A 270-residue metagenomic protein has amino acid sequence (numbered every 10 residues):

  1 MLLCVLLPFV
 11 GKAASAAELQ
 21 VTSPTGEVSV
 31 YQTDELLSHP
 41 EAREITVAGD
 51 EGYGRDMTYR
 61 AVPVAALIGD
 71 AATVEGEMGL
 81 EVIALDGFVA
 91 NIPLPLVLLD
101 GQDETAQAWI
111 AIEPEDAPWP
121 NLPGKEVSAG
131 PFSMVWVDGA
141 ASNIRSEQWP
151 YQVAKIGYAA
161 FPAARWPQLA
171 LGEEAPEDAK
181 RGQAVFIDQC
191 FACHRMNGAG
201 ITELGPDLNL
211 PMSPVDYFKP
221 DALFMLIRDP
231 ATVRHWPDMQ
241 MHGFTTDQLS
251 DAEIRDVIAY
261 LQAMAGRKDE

Functional and structural regions predicted by a protein language model:
M1-V10: Bacterial N-terminal signal peptides
V10-A16: Sec/Tat signal peptide C-region and signal peptidase I cleavage site
A17-A159, E270: Structured, non-membrane catalytic/scaffold regions adjacent to prosthetic-group chemistry
Y53-A61, T73, A175, A179 (+6 more regions): Solvent-exposed, acidic/flexible segments
A160-V185: Electrostatic cytochrome c docking/interface patches
G182-N197, L223, M241-H242, V257-L261: The canonical Cys-X-X-Cys-His
N197-R228: Gly/Gly-Pro-rich "capping" loops immediately C-terminal to redox-active cysteine motifs in periplasmic/lumenal
E203-N209, D229-M264, K268-E270: Axial heme c-ligation environment in periplasmic c-type cytochrome domains
